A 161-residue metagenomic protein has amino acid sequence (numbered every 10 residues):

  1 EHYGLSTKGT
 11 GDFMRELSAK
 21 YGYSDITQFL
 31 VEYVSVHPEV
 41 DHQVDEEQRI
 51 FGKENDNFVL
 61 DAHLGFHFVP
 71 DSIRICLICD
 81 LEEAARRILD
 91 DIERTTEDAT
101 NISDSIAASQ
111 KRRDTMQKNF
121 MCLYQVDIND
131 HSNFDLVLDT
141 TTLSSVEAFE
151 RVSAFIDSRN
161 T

Functional and structural regions predicted by a protein language model:
E1-L5: A conserved segment at the C-terminal end of the G1
K8-V69, E82-E83, E93-E97, D114: ATP-dependent small-molecule kinase phosphotransfer cores that center on conserved nucleotide phosphate-binding segments
D45, S145-S153: Short, amphipathic alpha-helical "lid/cap" segments that border enzyme active or binding sites
N55, D71-S72, F134-D135: Short, well-ordered alpha-helix to beta-strand connector turns
D71-K111: Conserved phosphate-donor/acceptor-positioning beta-strand/loop module used by diverse small-molecule
E97-A148: Small-molecule kinase domains that catalyze NTP-dependent phosphoryl transfer to phosphate-bearing small molecules
I156-N160: Short, hydrophobic alpha-helical segments
